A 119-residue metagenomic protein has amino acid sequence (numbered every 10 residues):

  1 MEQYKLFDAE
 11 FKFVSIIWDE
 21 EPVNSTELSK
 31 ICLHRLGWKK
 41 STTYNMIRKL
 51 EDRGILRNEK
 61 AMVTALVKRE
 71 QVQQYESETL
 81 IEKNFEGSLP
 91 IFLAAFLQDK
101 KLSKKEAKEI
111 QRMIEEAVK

Functional and structural regions predicted by a protein language model:
M1-I16, Q71-V72: Short alpha-helical segments that sit at the start of domains
L6-A9, P22, E86: Short helix-coil-helix linker/hinge
I17-E21: Short helix-to-turn junction characteristic of helix-turn-helix DNA-binding domains, especially the helix
P22-C32: Short acidic, hydrophobic short linear motifs in intrinsically disordered regions
Y44-R48: Short, hydrophobic-biased segments on the C-terminal half of alpha helices that form "recognition helices"
E51-A61: A short, conserved structural fragment
A61-K68: Minor-groove-contacting beta-hairpin "wing" of winged helix-turn-helix DNA-binding domains
Y75-K119: Amphipathic alpha-helical dimerization/coiled-coil segments that flank or bridge DNA-binding/regulatory modules
